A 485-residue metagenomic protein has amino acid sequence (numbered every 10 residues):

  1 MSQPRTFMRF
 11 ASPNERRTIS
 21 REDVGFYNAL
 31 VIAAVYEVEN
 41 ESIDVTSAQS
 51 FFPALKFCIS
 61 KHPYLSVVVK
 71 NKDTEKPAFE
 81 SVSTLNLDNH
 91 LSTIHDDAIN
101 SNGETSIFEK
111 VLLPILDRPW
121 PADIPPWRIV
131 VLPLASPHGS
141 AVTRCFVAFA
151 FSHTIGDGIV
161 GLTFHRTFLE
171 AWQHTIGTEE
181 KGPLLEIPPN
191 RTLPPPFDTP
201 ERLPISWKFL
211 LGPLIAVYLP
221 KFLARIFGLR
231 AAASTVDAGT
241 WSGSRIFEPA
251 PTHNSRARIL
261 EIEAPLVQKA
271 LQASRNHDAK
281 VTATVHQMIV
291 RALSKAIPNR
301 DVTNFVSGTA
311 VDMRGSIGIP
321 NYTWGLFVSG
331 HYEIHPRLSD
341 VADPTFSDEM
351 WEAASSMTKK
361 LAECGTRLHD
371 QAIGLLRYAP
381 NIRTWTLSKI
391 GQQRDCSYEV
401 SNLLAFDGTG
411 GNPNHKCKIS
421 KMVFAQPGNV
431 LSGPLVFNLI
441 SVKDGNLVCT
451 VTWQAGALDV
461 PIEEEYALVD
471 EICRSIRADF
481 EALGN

Functional and structural regions predicted by a protein language model:
M1-E75, S92-W127, A150, T154 (+1 more regions): Acyl-thioester-dependent acyl-group transfer interface
S2-E15, S20, I94-G103, I155-L162 (+4 more regions): Non-catalytic, low-complexity flexible loops and terminal extensions
S50-P53, T163, K269, T284 (+1 more regions): Acidic, Ser/Thr-rich intrinsically disordered and amphipathic helical segments
F79-H95: Structured interaction and signal-relay segments at domain junctions
G156, L169-G177, R275-N276, I289-P298 (+1 more regions): Hydrophobic/aromatic-lined pockets within catalytic cores
P265-A279: Surface-exposed, Lys/Arg-rich phosphate-binding patches that contact polyanionic backbones
V281-V290: Short amphipathic alpha-helical segments
